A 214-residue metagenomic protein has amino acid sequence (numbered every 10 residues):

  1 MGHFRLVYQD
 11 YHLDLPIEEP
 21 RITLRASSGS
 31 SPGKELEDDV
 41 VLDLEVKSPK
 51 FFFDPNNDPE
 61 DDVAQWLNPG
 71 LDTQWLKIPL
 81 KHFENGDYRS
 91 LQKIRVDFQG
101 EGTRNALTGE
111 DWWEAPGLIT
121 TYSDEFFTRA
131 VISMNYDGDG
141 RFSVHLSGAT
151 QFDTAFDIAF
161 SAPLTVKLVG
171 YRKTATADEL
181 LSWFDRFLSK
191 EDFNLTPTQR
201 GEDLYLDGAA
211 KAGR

Functional and structural regions predicted by a protein language model:
M1-I119, L204-G213: An ectodomain-focused feature that recognizes extracytoplasmic/extracellular
R5, R25, F52-D54, S143 (+4 more regions): Compositionally biased, low-structure terminal segments
D10-L13, S90, G100, D124 (+6 more regions): Intrinsically disordered, low-complexity regions enriched in small/polar residues
E37-D39, R141-S147, K173-W183: Short, well-ordered strand-loop elements centered on a beta-strand within folded domains, enriched for acidic residues
S90-K167: Acidic, glycine-rich flexible loop segments
F152-L180, G201, Y205: A short, surface-exposed beta-strand/turn
T176-R214: Intrinsically disordered, low-complexity terminal/linker regions enriched in Pro/Ser/Gly and acidic residues
